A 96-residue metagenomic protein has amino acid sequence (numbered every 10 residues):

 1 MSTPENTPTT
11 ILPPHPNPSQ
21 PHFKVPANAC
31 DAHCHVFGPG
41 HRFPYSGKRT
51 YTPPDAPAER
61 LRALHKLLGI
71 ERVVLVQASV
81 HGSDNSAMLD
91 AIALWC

Functional and structural regions predicted by a protein language model:
S2-C96: Helix-coil boundary/capping segments in enzymes
